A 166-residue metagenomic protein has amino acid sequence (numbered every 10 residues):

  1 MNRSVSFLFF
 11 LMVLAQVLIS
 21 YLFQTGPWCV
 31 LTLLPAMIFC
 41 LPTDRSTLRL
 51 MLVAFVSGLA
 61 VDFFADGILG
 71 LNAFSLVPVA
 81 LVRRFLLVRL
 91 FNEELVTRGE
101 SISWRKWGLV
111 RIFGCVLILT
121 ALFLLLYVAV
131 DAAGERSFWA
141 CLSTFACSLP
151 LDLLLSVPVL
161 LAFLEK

Functional and structural regions predicted by a protein language model:
M1-K166: Terminal, non-globular segments
